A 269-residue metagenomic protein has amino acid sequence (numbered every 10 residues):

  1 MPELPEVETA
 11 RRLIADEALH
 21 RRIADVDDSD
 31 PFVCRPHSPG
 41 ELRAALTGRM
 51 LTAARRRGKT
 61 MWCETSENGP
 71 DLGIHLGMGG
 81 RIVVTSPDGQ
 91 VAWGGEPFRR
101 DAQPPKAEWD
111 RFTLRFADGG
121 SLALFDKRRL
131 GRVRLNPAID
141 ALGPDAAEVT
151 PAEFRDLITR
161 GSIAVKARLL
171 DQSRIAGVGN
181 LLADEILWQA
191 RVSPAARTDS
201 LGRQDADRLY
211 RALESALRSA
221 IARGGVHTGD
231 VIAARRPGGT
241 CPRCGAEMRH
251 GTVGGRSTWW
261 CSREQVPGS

Functional and structural regions predicted by a protein language model:
M1-S269: Structured catalytic/nucleic-acid-binding cores of DNA maintenance enzymes
